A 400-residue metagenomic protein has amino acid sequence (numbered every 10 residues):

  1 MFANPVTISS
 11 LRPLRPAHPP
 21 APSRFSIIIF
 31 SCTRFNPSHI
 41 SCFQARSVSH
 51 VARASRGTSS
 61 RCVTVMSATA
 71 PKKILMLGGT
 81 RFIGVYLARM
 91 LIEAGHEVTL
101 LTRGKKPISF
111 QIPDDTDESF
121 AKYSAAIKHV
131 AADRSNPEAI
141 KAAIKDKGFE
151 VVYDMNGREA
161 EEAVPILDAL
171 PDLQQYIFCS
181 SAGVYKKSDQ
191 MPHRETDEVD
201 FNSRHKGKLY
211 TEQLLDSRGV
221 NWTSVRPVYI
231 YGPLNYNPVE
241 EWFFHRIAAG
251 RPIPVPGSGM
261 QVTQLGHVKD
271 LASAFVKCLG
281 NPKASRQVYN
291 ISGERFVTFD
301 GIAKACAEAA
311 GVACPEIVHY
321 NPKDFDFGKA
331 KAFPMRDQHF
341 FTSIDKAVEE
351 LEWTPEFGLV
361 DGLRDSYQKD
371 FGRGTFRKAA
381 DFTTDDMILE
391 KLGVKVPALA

Functional and structural regions predicted by a protein language model:
M1-S55: N-terminal chloroplast transit peptides
I74-H96: N-terminal Rossmann NAD(P)H-binding glycine-rich loop of SDR-like oxidoreductase domains
K128-V151, E161-P165: Conserved Rossmann-fold cofactor-binding substructure of NAD(P)-dependent oxidoreductases
K147-M191, E195, N202, K206-L214: NAD(P)-cofactor binding segment of oxidoreductase domains
M191-E212, N237-E241, Q261-L265, F296 (+1 more regions): Short-chain dehydrogenase/reductase
E212-L234: Conserved beta-loop-beta element that borders a ligand/cofactor-binding pocket
P238-F243, P256-G280, R286-Q287, G301 (+1 more regions): Substrate-positioning beta->alpha
K277-H339, I344, D365, G374-A400: Mid/C-terminal beta-alpha module of Rossmann-like enzyme folds, strongest in SDR-family dehydrogenases/epimerases
